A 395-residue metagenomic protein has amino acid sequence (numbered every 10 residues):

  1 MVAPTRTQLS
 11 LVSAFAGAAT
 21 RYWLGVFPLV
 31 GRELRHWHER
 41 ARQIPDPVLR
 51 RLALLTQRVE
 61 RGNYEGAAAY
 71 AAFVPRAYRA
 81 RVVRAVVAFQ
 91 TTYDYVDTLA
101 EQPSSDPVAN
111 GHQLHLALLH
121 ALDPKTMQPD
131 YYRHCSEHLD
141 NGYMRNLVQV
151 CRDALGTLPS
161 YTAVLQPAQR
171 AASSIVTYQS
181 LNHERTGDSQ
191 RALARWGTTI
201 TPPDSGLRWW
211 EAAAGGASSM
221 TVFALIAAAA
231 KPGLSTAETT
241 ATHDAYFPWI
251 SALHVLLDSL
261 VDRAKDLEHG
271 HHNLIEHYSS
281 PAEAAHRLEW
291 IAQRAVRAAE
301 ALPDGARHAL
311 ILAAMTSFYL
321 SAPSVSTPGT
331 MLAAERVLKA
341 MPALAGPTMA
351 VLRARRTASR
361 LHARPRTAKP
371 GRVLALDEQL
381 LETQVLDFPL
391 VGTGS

Functional and structural regions predicted by a protein language model:
M1-E60, L344-R353, T367-S395: Basic/hydrophobic alpha-helical interface regions
V26-L34, H38-A68, V82-V83, H112-A264 (+1 more regions): All-alpha helical catalytic cores of prenyl diphosphate-utilizing isoprenoid enzymes
A68-A80: Post-signal peptide N-terminal segment of secreted/secretory-pathway proteins
T92-P103, H254-K265: Acidic (Asp/Glu-rich) catalytic motifs at the cytosolic membrane interface
A100-L114: "Short basic amphipathic alpha-helical interaction patches in structured regions
S136-I175, T199-P202, W209, G233-L234 (+1 more regions): Catalytic cores of phosphodiester-bond-cleaving enzymes
R263-Y278, R336: Active/binding-pocket-proximal capping segment
Y278-L288: Membrane-interface transmembrane-helix boundary segments in multi-pass integral membrane proteins
